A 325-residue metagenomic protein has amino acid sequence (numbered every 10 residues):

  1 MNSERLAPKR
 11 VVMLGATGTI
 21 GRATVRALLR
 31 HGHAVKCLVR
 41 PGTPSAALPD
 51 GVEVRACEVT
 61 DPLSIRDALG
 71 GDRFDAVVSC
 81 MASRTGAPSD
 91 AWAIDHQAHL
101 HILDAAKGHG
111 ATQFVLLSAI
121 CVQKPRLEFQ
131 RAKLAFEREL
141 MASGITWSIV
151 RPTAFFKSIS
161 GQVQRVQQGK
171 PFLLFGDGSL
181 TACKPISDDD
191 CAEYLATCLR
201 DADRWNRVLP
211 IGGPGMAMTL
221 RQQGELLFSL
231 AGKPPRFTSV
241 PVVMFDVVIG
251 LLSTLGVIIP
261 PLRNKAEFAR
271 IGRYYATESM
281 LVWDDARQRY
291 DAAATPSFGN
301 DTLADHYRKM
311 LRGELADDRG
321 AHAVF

Functional and structural regions predicted by a protein language model:
P8-H33: N-terminal Rossmann NAD(P)H-binding glycine-rich loop of SDR-like oxidoreductase domains
I20, C191, L195, I211 (+2 more regions): Non-catalytic, hydrophobic alpha-helical segments
T43-G108, C121-Q123: NAD(P)H-binding glycine-rich loop region in Rossmannoid oxidoreductase-like domains and their noncatalytic homologs
S83-G169: Glycine-/Pro-rich loop/turn segments that contact NAD(P) or position catalytic residues in Rossmann-like domains
S158-R165, C198-L209, K233-P235: Glycine/proline-rich active-site loop of Rossmann-fold NAD(P)-dependent oxidoreductases
F175-T181, R207-A217, A231-G232, V240-V242 (+1 more regions): Glycine-rich Rossmann NAD(P)(H)-binding loop
G178-L199, R207, T219: Substrate-positioning beta->alpha
V243-F325: A hydrophobic C-terminal alpha-helical subdomain
